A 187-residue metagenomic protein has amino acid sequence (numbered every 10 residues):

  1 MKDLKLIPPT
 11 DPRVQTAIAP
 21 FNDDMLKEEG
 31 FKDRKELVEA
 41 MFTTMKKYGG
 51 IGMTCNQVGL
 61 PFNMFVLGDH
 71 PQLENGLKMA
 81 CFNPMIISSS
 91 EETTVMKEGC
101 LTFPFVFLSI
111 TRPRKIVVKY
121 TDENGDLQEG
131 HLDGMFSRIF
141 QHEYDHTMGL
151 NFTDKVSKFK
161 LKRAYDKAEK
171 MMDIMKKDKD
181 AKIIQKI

Functional and structural regions predicted by a protein language model:
M1-I187: Positively charged
